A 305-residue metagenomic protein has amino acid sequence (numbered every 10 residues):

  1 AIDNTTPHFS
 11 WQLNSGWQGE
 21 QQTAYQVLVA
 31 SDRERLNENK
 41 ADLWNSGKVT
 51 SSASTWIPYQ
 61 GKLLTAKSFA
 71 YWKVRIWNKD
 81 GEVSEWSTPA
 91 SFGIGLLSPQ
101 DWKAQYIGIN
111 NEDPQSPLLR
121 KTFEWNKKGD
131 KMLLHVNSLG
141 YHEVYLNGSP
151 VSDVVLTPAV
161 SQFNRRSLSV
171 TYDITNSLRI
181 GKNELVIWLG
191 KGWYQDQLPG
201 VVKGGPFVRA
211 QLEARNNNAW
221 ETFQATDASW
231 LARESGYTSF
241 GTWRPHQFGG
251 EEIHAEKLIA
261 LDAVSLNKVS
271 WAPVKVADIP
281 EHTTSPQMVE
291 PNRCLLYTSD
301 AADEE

Functional and structural regions predicted by a protein language model:
A1-Q12: Contiguous beta-strand segments within globular domains
W11, K48-S51, T55-I57, S68-K73 (+3 more regions): Accessory beta-strand-rich segments of carbohydrate-active enzymes
L13-W17: Short amphipathic, basic-aromatic surface patches that mediate peripheral association with negatively charged
Q22-F69, E82, Y106: Recognizes extended acidic, P/S/T-rich segments that occur within or adjacent to Ig-like beta-sandwich modules
E82-K103, E305: Extended, polar beta-sheet/loop recognition surfaces of beta-rich domains that mediate binding to diverse ligands
Y106-E112: Short, solvent-exposed loop/edge segments of extracellular or virion-exposed proteins
P273-E290: Catalytic cores of secreted or luminal carbohydrate-active enzymes
Y297-E304: Conserved small/polar residues in nucleotide/adenosyl-binding loops
